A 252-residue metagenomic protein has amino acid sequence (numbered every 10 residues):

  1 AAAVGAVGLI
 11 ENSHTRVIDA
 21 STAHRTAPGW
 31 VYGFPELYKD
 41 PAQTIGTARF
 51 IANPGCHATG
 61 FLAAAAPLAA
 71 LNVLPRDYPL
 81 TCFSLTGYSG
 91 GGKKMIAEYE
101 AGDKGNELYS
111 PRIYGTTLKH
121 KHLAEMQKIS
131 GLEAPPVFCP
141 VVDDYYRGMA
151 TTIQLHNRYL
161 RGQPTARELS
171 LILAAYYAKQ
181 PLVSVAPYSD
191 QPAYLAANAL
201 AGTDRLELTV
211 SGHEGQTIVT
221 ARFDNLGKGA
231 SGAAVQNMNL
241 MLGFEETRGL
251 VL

Functional and structural regions predicted by a protein language model:
A1-Y114, S211-H213, R248: N-terminal Rossmann-like NAD(P) cofactor-binding subdomain of oxidoreductases, focused on the glycine-rich
D19-T22, S184-S189, G249-L252: A generic structural motif
A63, P67, E125-I129, A233 (+1 more regions): Alpha-helical scaffold segments in soluble metabolic enzymes
P67-L71, H156, L240-F244: Active-site catalytic microenvironments for nucleophilic, acid-base chemistry
P79, F83, Y88-V219: C-terminal substrate-binding/catalytic lobe of Rossmann-fold NAD(P)-dependent oxidoreductases
A178, A197-L252: C-terminal helical cap and adjacent loop that interface with cofactors, partners, or active-site loops
